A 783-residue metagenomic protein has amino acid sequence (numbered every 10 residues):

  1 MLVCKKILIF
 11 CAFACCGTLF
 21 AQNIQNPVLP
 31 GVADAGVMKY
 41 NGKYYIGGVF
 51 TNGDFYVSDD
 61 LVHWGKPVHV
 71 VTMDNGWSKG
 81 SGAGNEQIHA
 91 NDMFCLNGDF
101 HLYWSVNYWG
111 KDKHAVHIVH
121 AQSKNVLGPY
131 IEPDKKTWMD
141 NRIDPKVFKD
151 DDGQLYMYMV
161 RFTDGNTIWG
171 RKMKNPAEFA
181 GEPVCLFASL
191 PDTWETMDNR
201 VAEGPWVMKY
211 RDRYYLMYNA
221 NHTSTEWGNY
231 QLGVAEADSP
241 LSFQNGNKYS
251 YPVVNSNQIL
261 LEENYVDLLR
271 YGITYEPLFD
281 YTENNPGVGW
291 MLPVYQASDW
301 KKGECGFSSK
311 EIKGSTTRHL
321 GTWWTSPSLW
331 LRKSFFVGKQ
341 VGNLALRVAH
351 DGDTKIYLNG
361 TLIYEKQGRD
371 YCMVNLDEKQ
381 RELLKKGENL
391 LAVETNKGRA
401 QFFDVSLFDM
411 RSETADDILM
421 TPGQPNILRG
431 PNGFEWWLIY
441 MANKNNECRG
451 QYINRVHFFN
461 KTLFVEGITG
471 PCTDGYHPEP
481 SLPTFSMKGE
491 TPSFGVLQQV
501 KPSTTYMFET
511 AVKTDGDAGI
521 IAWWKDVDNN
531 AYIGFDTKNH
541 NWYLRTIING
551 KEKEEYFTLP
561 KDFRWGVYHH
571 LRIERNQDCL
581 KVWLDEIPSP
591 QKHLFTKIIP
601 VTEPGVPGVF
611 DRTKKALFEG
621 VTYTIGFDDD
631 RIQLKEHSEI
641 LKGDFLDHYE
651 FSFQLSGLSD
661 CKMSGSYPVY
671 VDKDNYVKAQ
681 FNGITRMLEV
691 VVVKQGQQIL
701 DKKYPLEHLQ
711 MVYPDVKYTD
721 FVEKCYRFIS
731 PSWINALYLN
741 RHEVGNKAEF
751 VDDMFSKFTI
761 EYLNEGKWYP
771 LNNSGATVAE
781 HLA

Functional and structural regions predicted by a protein language model:
Q22-K39, V62-C95, L127-K149, P176-W206 (+7 more regions): Surface loop/turn signatures of beta-propeller and other carbohydrate-active proteins
A33-N52, H89-G110, P133-W138, D144-R171 (+4 more regions): Hydrophobic core segments of beta-strands in well-ordered, beta-rich domains
N264-S315, R332-F336, Q380-S412, D660-M663 (+1 more regions): Accessory carbohydrate-binding/adhesion or oligomerization-edge regions at the termini of glycan-active proteins
R270, P286-V294, F307, S412-E413 (+5 more regions): Extracellular glycan-recognition regions
W300, P327, F335-G360, L391 (+2 more regions): Aromatic-lined ligand-binding clefts that engage carbohydrates, nucleic acids, or primary amines
K355-F408, E552-E554, L559-P560, R564 (+4 more regions): Beta-strand-rich ligand-recognition modules
A392-R399, A442-N443, F610-T613: Short beta-strand-plus-loop segments that form exposed binding edges in beta-rich domains
D715-A783: Aromatic, loop-rich ligand-recognition surfaces of beta-strand-rich domains
